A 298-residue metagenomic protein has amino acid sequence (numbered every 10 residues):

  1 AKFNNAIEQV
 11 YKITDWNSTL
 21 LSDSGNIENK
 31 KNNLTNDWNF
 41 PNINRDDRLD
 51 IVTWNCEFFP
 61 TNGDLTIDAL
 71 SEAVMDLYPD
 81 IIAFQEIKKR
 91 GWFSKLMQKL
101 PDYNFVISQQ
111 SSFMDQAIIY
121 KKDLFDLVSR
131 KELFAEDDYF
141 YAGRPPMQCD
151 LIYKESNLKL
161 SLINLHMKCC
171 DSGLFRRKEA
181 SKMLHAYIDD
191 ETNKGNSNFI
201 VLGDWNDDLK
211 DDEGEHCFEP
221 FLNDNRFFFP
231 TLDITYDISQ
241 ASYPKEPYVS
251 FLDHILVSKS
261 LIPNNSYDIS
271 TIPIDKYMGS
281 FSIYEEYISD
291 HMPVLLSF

Functional and structural regions predicted by a protein language model:
A1-P41, R90, Y141, D150 (+2 more regions): Metal-dependent phosphoester-hydrolase catalytic domains
K2-L100, N104, Q110-Q116, E136 (+3 more regions): N-terminal, active-site-proximal structural segment of metallo-dependent hydrolase catalytic domains
D47-V52, F113-D115, G143-M147, L158 (+4 more regions): Residues that flank catalytic or metal-binding motifs in active/ligand-binding sites
D50-T53, D80-Q85, V106-S108, Q116-Y120 (+7 more regions): Structural recognition of the beta-strand scaffold that forms the well-ordered cores of secreted hydrolase catalytic
C56-T61, I87-G91, Q110-D115, D123-D126 (+7 more regions): Solvent-exposed loop/turn segments at secondary-structure junctions within structured extracellular/periplasmic domains
N62-D64, F93-L96, S129-E132, I163 (+3 more regions): Short, solvent-exposed loop/turn and secondary-structure capping segments
I87-S161, L165-M167: Structured beta-strand-rich core segments of catalytic domains in phosphoester-bond hydrolases
L174-G195: A long, amphipathic alpha-helix that forms part of the scaffold/cap immediately adjacent to metal-dependent active
